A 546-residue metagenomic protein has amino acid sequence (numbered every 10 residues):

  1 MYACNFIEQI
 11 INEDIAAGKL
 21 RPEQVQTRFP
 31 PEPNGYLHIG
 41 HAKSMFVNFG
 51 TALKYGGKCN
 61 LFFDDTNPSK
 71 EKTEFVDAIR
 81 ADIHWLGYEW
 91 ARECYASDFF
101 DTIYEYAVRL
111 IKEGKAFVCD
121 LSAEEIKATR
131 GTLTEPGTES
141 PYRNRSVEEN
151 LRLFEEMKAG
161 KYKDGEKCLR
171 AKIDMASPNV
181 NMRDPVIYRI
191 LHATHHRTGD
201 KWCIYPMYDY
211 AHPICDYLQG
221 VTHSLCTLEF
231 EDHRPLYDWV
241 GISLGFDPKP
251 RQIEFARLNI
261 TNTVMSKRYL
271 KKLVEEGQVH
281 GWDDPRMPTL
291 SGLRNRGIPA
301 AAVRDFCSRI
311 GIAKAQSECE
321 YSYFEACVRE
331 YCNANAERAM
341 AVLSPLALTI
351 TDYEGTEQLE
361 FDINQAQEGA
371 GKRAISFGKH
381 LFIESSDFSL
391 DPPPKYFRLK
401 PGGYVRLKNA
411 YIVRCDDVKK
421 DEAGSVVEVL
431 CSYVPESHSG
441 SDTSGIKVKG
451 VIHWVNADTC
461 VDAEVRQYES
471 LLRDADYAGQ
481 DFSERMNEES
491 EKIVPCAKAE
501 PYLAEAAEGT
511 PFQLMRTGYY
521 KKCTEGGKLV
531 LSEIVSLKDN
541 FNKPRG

Functional and structural regions predicted by a protein language model:
Y2-I11, A16-A81, H195-L228: N-terminal catalytic cores of NTP/NDP-binding nucleotidyl/phosphoryl-transfer enzymes
G18, N48, I79, L110 (+3 more regions): Residue-level signal for inorganic ion chemistry
R21-F29, D120-A123, G165-K172, P250-A256 (+4 more regions): Short coil/turn segments at secondary-structure boundaries
P31-P33, F62-K70, R92-D101, E124-E125 (+5 more regions): Conserved short loop/turn motifs at secondary-structure junctions
D65-N67, T73, Y95, R109-L270 (+4 more regions): Active-site cores that bind ATP or allylic diphosphates and position pyrophosphate for catalysis
F75-D101, Y106-R109, G114-F117: A glycine-rich helix N-cap at a beta->alpha junction
P248-C327: Long, charged, mostly alpha-helical binding arms that flank functional sites
F306-K314, Y321-G546: Substrate/cofactor-recognition hotspot
